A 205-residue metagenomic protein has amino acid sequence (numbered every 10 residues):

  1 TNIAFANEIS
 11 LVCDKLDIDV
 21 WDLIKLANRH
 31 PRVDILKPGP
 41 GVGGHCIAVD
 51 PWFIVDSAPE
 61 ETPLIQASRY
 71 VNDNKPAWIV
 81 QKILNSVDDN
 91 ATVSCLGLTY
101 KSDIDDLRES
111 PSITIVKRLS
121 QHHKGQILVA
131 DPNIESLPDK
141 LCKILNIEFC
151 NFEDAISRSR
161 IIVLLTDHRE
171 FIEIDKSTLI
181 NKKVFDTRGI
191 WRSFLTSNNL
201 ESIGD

Functional and structural regions predicted by a protein language model:
T1-D205: Structural/interface elements that position substrates and couple domains in central-metabolism enzymes
